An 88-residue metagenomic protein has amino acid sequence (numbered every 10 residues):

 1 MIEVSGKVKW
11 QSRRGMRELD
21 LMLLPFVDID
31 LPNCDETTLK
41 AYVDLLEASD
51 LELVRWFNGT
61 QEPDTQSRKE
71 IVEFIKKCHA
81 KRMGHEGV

Functional and structural regions predicted by a protein language model:
M1-V88: Positively charged, polar, low-complexity stretches
